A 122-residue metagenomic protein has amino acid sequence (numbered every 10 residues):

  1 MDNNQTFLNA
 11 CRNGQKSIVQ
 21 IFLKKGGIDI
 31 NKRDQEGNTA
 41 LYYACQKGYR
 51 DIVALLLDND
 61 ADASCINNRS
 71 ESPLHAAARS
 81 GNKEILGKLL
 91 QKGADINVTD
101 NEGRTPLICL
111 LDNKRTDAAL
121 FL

Functional and structural regions predicted by a protein language model:
M1-K25, Q35: Intrinsically disordered, low-complexity regulatory segments in ankyrin-centric signaling systems
I18, D51-I52, E84-I85, D117-A118: Conserved ankyrin/ankyrin-like repeat signature
